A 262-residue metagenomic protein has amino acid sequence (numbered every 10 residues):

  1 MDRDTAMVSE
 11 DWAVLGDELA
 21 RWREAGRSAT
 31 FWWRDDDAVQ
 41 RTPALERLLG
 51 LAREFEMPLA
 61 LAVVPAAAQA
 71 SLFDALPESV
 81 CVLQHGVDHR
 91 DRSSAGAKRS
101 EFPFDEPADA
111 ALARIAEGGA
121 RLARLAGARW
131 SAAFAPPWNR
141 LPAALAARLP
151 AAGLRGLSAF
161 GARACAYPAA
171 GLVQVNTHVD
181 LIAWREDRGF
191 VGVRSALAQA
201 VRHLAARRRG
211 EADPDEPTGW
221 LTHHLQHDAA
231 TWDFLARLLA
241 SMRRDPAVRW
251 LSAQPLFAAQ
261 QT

Functional and structural regions predicted by a protein language model:
D2-S9, V64-D74, V87-D91, A135-P136 (+1 more regions): Active-site-adjacent pocket scaffolds in enzyme catalytic domains
A6-C81, W130-S131, W220: Active-site beta->alpha N-cap acidic-glycine motif
L19, L45, L49, F73-D74 (+4 more regions): Generic structural signal for well-ordered alpha-helices, preferentially at hydrophobic/aromatic core positions
R21-G26, G156-L157, A212-T262: C-terminal domain-boundary segment and adjacent tail
R34-D36, A60-V64, L83-H85, F134-A135 (+4 more regions): A cross-family glycoside hydrolase active-site/sugar-binding cleft signature
D37-V39, P137-R140, H224-D228: Short histidine/acidic/glycine/proline-rich micro-motifs that form metal- and phosphate-coordinating active-site loops
F55-A147, V179-R185: Metal-dependent polysaccharide deacetylase catalytic core of the NodB/CE4 family, i.e., the active-site-bearing domain
D105-A116, R194-A198, A229-W232, A236: Non-membrane alpha-helical structural segments and their capping/turn regions in soluble enzymes
